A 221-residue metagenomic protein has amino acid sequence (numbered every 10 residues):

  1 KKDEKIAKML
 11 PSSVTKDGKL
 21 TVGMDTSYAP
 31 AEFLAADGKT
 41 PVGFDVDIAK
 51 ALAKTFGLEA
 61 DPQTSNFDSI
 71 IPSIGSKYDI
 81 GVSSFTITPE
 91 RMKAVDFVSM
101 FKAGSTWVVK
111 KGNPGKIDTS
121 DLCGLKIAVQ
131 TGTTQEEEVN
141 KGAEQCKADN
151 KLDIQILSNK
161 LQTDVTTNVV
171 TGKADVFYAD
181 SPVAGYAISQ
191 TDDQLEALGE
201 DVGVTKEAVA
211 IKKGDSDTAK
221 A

Functional and structural regions predicted by a protein language model:
K1-E4, K54-T55, N113, L125-K126 (+2 more regions): Extended ligand-binding regions for polar small-molecule ligands
K2-G81: Extracytoplasmic small-molecule ligand-binding "clamshell" domains of the periplasmic binding protein/Venus flytrap
P41-K54, F85-I87, G104-L161, V176 (+1 more regions): Bilobed "Venus flytrap"/periplasmic-binding protein-like clamshell domains and structurally analogous long
L52, S73-G75, L122, V169-V170 (+1 more regions): Hydrophobic residues within well-ordered alpha-helices
E59-S120: Acidic, polar ligand-binding/catalytic clefts
D61-P72, P114-G115, I154-T167, G203-T205: Short helix-initiation/N-cap motifs at beta->coil->alpha
F85-M92, N140-G142, V170-V204: A ligand-binding cleft/hinge motif common to bilobed small-molecule-binding domains
K102-V109, S189-K220: Periplasmic-binding protein-like
